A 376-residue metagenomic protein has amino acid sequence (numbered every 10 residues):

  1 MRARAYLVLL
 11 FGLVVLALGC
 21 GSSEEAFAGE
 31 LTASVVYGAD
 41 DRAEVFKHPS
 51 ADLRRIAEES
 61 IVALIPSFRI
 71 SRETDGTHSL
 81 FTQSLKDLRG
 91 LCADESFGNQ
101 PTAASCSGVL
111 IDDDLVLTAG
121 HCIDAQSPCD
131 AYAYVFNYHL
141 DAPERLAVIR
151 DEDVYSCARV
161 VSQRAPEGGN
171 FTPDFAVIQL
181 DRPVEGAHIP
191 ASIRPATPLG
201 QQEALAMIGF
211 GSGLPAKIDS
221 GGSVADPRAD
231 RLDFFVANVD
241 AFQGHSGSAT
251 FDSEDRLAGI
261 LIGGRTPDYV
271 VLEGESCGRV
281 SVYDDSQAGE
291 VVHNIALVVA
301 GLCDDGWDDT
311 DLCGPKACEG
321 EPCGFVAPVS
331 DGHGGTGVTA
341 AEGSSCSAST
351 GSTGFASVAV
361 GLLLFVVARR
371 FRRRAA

Functional and structural regions predicted by a protein language model:
V8-A17, G361-L364: Bacterial N-terminal signal peptides
G21-S22, S347-A348: Bacterial signal peptide processing site
T32-K47, I56-S96, T102, I111-D113 (+2 more regions): Serine endopeptidase catalytic core focused on the charge-relay Asp
V109-L110, A241-I262: Catalytic nucleophile loop of clan PA
A119-I123, G209-S212, Q243, G259-P267: Short beta->alpha transition motifs characteristic of CBS
D153-S156, E185, R265-A340: C-terminal cap/linker of serine protease catalytic domains
G354-R372: A cross-kingdom C-terminal cell-surface attachment/processing module
R374-A376: Cytoplasmic C-terminal tails of single-pass
